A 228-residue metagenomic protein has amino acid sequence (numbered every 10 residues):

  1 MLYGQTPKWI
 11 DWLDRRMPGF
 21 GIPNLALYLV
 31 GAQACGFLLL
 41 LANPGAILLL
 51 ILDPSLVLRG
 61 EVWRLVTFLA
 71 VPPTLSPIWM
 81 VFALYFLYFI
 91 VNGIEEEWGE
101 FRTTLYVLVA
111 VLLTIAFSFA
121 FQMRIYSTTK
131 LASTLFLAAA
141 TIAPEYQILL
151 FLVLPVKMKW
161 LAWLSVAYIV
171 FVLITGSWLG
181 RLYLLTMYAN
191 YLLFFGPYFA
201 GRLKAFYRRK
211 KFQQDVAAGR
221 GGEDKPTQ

Functional and structural regions predicted by a protein language model:
M1-I22, F119, A167-Q228: C-terminal transmembrane module of polytopic alpha-helical membrane proteins
I10-L105, Q122: N-terminal TM1-TM2 helical hairpin plus the immediately adjacent luminal interfacial "cap"
F37-L41, F68-V71, T114-S118, Q122 (+4 more regions): Structural signal for membrane-spanning alpha-helices in multi-pass inner-membrane proteins, emphasizing helix cores
P73-T74, S118-S127, Q147-V153, L173-G180: Membrane-interface helix caps and helix-loop-helix hairpins in membrane proteins
V81-F86, T128-L137, V153, R181-P197: Hydrophobic core segments of alpha-helical transmembrane domains in multi-pass membrane proteins
Y85-F89, V109-S118, F136-L137, W163-V172: Hydrophobic, membrane-inserted alpha-helices
I125-S127, Q147-P155, G201-Q214: A cytosolic-side transmembrane-helix exit/cap motif
A143-V166: Membrane-helix boundary/juxtamembrane motif in polytopic membrane proteins
